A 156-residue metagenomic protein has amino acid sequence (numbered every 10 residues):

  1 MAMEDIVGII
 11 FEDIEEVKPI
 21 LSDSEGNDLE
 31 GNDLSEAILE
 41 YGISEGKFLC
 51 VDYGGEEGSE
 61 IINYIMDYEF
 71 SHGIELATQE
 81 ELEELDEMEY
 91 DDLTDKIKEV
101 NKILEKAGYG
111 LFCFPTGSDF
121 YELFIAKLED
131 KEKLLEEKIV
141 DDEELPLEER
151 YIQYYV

Functional and structural regions predicted by a protein language model:
M1-V156: Contiguous interface-forming segments/domains that mediate binding rather than catalysis
